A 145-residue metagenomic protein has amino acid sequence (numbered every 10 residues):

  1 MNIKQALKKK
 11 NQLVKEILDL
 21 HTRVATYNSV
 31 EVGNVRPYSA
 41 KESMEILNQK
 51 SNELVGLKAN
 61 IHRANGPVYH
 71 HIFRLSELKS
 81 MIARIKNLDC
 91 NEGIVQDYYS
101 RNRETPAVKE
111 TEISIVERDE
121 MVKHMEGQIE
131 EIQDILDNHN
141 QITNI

Functional and structural regions predicted by a protein language model:
M1-I145: Structural preference for solvent-exposed beta-strand-turn elements and adjacent flexible terminal/loop segments within
